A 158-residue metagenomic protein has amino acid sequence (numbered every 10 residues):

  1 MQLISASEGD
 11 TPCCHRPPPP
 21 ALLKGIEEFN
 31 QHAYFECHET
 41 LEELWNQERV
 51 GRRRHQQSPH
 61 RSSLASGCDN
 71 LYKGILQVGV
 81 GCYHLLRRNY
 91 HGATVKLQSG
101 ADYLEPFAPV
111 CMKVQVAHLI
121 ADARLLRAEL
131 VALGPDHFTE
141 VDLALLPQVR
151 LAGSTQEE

Functional and structural regions predicted by a protein language model:
P17, L22, F29-N30, L85: Hydrophobic/aromatic side-chain positions at a characteristic register within alpha-helices of tetratricopeptide repeats
Q56-L71, P109-V131: TPR/TPR-like alpha-solenoid helical repeat scaffolds
Q77-H84, A121-E140: Alpha-helical linker/edge segments of TPR/alpha-solenoid repeat scaffolds and analogous pre-/post-domain helices
Y90-A108: TPR/TPR-like (Sel1-like) alpha-helical repeat modules
L133-E158: A hydrophobic membrane-anchoring alpha-helix module
